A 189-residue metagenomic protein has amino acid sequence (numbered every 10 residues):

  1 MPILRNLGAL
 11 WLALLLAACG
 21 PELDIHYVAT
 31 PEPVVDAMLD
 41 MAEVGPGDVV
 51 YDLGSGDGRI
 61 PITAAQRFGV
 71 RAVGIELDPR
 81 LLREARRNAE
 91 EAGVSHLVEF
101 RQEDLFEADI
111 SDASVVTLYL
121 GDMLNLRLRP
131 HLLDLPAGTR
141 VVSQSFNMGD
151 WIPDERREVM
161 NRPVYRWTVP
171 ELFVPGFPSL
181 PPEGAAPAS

Functional and structural regions predicted by a protein language model:
N6-A17: Bacterial N-terminal signal peptides
A18-G47: S-adenosyl-L-methionine
G47-G56: Conserved class I S-adenosyl-L-methionine
G58-I62: Glycine-rich SAM-binding Motif I of class I
R71-E76: Conserved SAM-binding motif I beta-strand of class I
L82-D112: S-adenosyl-L-methionine
S111-R127: A short SAM/SAH-binding and catalytic strip from SAM-dependent methyltransferases
M123-A188: C-terminal substrate-binding/active-site "lid" region of AdoMet-derived donor-dependent transferases
